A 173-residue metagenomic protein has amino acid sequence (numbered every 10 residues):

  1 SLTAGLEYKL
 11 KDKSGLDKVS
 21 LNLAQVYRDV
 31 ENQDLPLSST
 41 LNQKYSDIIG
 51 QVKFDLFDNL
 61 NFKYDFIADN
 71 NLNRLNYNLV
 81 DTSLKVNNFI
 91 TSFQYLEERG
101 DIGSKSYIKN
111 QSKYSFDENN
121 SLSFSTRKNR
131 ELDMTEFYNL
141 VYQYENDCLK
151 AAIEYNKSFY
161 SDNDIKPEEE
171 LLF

Functional and structural regions predicted by a protein language model:
S1-Q143, D147-F173: Outer-membrane beta-barrel translocator/pore domains, especially the C-terminal barrels of Gram-negative outer-membrane
